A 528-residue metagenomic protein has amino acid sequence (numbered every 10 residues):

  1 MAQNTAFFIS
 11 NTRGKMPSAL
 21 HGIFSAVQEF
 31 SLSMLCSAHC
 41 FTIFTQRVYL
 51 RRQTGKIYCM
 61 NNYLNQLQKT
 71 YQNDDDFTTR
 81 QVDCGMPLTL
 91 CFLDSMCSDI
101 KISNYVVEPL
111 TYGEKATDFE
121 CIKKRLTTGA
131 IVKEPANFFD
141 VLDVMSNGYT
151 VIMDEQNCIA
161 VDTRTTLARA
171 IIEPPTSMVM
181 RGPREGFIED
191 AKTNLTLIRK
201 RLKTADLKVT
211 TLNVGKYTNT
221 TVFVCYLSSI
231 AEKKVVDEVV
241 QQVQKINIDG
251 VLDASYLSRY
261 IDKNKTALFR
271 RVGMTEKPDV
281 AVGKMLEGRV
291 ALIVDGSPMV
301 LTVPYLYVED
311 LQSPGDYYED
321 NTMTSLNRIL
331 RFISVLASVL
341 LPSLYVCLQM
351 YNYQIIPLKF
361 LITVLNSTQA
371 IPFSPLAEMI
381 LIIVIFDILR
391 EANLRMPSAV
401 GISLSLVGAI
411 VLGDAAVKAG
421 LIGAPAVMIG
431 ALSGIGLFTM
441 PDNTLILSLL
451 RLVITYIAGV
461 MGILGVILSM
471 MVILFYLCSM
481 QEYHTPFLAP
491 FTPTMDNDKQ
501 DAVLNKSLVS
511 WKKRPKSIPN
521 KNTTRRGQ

Functional and structural regions predicted by a protein language model:
A2, A6, P17, H21 (+5 more regions): Membrane-embedded alpha-helical signal segments
E319, M323-L326, S367, N393 (+1 more regions): Membrane-interfacial loop-to-transmembrane-helix junctions in polytopic alpha-helical membrane proteins
M323-L340, S367, I371-P375, V407 (+1 more regions): Loop-to-transmembrane-helix entry motif
L344, F360, Q369-Q528: Generic detector of multi-pass transmembrane helix bundles and their immediately adjacent loops in polytopic membrane
M350-T368: Membrane-interface interhelical connector segments
